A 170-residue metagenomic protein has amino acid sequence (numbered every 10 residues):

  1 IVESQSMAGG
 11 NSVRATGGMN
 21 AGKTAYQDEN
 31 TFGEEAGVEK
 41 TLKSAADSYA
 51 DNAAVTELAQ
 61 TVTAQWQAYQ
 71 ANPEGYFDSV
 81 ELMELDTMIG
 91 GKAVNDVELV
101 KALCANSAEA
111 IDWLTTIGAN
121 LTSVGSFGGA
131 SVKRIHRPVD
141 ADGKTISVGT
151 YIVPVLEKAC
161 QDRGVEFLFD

Functional and structural regions predicted by a protein language model:
I1-A54, L121-G125, R137-D170: Residues forming the flavin
N20-L103: Glycine-rich active-site loop/strand segments that organize a redox cofactor
S79-T87, G91-D170: Conserved redox-cofactor binding core of oxidoreductases
